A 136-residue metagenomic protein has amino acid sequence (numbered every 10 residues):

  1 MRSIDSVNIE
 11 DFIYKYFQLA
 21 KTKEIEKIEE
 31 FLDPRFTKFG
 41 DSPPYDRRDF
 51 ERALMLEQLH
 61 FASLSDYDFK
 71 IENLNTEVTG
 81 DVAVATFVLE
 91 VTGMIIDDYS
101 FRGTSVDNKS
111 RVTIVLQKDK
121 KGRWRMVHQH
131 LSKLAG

Functional and structural regions predicted by a protein language model:
M1-F39: Short, low-complexity N-terminal intrinsically disordered segments enriched in polar/charged residues
I25-T79, V88: A solvent-exposed, acidic/Ser-Thr-rich amphipathic alpha-helical stretch
L32, L89-V91, H130-K133: Short beta-strand segments enriched in hydrophobic/aromatic residues within well-folded beta-rich domains
F69-I71, T86, D107-T113: Short, surface-exposed coil-to-beta transition loops
D81-D97: A short hydrophobic beta-strand element
S100-R102: Extracellular loop and loop/strand-boundary signature of outer-membrane beta-barrel proteins
D107-G136: Short beta-strand edge/turn micro-motifs at domain boundaries
